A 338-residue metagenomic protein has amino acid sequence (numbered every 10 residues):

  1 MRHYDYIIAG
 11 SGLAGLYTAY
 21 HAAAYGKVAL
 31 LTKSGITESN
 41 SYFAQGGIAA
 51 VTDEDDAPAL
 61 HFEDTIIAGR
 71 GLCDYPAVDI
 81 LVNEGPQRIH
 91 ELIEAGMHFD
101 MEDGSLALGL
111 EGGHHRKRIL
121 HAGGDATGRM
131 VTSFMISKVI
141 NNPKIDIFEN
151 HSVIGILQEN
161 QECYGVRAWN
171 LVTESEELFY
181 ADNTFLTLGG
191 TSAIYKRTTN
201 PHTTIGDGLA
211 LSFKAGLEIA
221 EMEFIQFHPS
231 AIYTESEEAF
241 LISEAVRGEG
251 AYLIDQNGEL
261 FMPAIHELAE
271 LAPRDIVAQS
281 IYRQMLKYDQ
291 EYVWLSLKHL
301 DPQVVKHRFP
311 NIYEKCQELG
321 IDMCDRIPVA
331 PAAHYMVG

Functional and structural regions predicted by a protein language model:
Y6-L30: N-terminal Rossmann-like FAD-binding beta1-loop-alpha1 element of flavoenzymes
I8, G12-L13, G35, T191-S192: Residue-level detector of alpha-helix initiation sites
A23-I48, E54: Glycine-rich FAD pyrophosphate-binding loop
A50-L81: Glycine-rich active-site loop/strand segments that organize a redox cofactor
C73-P86, I119-S137, F148, T198-G206 (+2 more regions): Short beta-strand to alpha-helix junction loop
I93-S175, Y180, T187, A231-T234 (+2 more regions): Conserved redox-cofactor binding core of oxidoreductases
L186-T198: Flavin (primarily FAD) binding-site architecture
L211, L217-H334: An anion/pyrophosphate-binding glycine-rich loop and adjacent beta-alpha core in soluble alpha-beta enzymes
